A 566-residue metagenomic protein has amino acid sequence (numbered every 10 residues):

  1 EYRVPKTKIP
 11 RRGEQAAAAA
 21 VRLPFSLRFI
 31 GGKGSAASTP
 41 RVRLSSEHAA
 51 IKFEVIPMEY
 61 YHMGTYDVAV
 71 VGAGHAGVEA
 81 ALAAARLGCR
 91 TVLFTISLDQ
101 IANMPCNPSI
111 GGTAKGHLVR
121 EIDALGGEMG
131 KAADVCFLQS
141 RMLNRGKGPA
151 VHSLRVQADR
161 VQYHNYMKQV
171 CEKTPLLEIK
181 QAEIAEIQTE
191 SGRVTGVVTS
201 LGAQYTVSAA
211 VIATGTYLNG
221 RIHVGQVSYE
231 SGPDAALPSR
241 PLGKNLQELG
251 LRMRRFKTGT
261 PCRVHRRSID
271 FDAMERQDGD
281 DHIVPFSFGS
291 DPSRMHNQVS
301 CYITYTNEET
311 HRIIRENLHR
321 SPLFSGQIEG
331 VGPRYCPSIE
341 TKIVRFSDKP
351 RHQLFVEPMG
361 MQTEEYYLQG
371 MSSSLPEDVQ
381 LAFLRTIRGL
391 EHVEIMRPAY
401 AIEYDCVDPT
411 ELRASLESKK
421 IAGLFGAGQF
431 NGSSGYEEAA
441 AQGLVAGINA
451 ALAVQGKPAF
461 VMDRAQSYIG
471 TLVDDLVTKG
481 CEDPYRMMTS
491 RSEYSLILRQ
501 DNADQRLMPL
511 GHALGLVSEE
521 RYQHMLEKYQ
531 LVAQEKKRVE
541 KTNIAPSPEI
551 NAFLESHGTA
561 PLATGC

Functional and structural regions predicted by a protein language model:
Q15-P24, K33-G34, S38, K52 (+1 more regions): Compositionally biased low-complexity segments, especially N-terminal hydrophobic helices that form the hydrophobic
H62-A76: Beta1/beta-strand and adjacent pyrophosphate-binding region of the FAD-binding site in flavoprotein oxidoreductases
L82-Q188, L201, A209, A213-E230 (+4 more regions): Conserved N-terminal/central alpha/beta ligand/cofactor-binding core
K244-R254, E309-I328, E357, M371-A401 (+1 more regions): Flavin-binding catalytic cores
Y367-S433, V461-D474: A glycine-rich dinucleotide-binding beta-alpha-beta segment and adjacent secondary-structure elements that constitute
A439-F460: Internal hydrophobic alpha-helix adjacent to the cofactor/substrate pocket in enzyme cavities
R491, I497, M508-A513, V517-C566: Extended, charge-enriched "interface" segments that sit outside catalytic cores
